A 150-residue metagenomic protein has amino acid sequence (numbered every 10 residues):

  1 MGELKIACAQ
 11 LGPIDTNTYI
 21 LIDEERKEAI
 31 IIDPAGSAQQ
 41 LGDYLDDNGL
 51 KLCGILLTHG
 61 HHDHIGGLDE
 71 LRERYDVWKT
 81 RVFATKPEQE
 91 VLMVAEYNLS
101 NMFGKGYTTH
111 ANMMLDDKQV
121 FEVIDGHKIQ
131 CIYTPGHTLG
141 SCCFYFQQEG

Functional and structural regions predicted by a protein language model:
M1-L50, K105-G150: Catalytic core of the metallo-beta-lactamase
G36-H127: Active-site HxH/HxHxD metal-binding segment of metal-dependent hydrolases
